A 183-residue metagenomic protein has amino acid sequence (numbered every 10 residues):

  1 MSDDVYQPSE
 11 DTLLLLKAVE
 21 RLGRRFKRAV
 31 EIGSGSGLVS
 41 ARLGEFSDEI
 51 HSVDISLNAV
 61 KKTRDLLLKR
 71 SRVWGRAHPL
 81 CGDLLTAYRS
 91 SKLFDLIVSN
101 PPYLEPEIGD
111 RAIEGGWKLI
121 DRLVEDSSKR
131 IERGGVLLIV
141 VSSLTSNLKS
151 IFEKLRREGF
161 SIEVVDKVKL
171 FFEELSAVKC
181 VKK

Functional and structural regions predicted by a protein language model:
M1-P8: Class I SAM-dependent methyltransferase Rossmann-like catalytic core, especially the SAM/SAH-binding loop
S9-S91, L96-S99, E105: Conserved SAM/SAH cofactor-binding pocket of Class I
T12-L15, S36, S40, D110 (+2 more regions): A general structural signal for well-ordered alpha-helical segments in protein cores
K17, L119-C180: Conserved Class I SAM-dependent methyltransferase catalytic core
F46, I113-W117, K154-R156: Glycine-rich, phosphate-binding/catalytic loops in enzymes
R64-D65, I108-R111, S150-E153: Short amphipathic alpha-helical segments
S99-R122: Mobile active-site "lid"/loop adjacent to the S-adenosyl-L-methionine
K183: Flexible, glycine-/basic-rich loop-and-beta segments that form/coincide with the SAM-dependent methyltransferase
